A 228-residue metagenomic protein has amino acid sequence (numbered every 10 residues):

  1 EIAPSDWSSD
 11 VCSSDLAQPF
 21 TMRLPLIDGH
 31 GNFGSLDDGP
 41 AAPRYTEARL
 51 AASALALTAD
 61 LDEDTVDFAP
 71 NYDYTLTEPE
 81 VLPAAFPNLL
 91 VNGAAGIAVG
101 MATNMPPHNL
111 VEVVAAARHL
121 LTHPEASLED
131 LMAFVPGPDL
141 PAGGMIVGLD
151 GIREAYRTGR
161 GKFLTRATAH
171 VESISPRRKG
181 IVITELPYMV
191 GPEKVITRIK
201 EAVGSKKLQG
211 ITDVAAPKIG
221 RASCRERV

Functional and structural regions predicted by a protein language model:
E1, E47, E78, E185 (+1 more regions): Acidic-residue sensor for enzyme active/binding pockets
E1-C12, A222, E226-V228: Single conserved hydrophobic/aromatic residue that forms the stacking wall/gate of nucleotide- or nucleobase-binding
P4-S5, A42, R178: Generic detector of ordered secondary-structure context
S9-T158, K162: Catalytic phosphate-handling regions of large nucleic-acid enzymes and associated NTPases
R157, F163-R225: Gly/Lys-enriched N-terminal cap/neck module of very large, oligomeric protein machines
